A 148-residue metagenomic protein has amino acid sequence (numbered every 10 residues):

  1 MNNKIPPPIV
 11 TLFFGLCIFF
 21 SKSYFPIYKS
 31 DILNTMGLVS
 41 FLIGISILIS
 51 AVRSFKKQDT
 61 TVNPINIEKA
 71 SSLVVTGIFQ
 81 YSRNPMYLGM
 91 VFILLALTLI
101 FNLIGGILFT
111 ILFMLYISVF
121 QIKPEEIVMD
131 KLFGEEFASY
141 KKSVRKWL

Functional and structural regions predicted by a protein language model:
M1-T76, L88-L148: Membrane-anchoring alpha-helices and their flanking helix-loop junctions
I78-Y81: Generic transmembrane alpha-helix motif of multi-pass integral membrane proteins
N84: Extended, alpha-helix-rich binding/interface surfaces that flank or overlap catalytic cores and mediate recognition
